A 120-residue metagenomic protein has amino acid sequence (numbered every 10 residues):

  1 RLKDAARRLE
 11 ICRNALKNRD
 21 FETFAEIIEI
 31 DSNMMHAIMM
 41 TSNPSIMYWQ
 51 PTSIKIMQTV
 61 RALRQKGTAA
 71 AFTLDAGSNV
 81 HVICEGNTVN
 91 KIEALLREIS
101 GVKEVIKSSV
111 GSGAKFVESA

Functional and structural regions predicted by a protein language model:
R1-A120: C-terminal nucleotide
